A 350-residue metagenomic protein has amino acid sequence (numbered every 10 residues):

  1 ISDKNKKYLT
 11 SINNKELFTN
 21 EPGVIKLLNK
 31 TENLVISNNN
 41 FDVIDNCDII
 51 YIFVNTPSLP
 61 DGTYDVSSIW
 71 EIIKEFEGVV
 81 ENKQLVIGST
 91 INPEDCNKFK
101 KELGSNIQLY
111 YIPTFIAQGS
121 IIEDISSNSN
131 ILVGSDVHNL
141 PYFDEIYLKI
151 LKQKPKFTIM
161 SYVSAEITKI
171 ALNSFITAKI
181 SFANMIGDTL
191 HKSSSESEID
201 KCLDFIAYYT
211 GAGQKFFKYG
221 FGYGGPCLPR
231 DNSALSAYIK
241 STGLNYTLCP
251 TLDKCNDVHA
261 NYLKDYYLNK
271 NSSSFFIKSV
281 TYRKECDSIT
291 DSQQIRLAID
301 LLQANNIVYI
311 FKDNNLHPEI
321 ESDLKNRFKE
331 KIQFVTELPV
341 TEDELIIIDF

Functional and structural regions predicted by a protein language model:
I1-F350: Structural/interface elements that position substrates and couple domains in central-metabolism enzymes
